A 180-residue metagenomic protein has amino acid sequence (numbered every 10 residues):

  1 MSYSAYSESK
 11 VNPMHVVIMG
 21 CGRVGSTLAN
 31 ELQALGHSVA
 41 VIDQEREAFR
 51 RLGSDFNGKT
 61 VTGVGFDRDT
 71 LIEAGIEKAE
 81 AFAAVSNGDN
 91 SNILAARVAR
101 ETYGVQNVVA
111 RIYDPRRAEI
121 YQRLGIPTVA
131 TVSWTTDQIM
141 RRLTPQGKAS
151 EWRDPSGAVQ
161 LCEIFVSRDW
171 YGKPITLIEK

Functional and structural regions predicted by a protein language model:
M1-K180: Cytosolic regulatory regions of ion transport systems
